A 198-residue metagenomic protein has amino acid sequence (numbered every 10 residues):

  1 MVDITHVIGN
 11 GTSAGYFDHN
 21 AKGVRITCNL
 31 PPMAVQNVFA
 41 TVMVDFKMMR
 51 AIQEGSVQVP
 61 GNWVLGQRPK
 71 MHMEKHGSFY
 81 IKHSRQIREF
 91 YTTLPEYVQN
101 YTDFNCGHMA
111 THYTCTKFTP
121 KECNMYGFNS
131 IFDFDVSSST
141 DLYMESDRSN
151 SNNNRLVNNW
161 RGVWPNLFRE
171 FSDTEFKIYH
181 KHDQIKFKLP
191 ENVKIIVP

Functional and structural regions predicted by a protein language model:
M1-P198: Metal-ion/cofactor- or nucleotide/acyl-coenzyme-handling active-site neighborhoods
